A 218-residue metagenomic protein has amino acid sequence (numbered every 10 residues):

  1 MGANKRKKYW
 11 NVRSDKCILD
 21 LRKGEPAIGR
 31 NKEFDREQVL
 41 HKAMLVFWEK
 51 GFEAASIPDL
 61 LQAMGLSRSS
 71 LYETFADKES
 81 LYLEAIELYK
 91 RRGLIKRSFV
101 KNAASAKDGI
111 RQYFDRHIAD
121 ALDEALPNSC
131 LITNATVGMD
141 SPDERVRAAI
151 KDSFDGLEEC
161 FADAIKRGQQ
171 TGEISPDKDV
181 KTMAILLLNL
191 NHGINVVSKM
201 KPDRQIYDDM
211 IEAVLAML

Functional and structural regions predicted by a protein language model:
G2-P26, Y113-D120, D155-E159, D163-Q170 (+2 more regions): C-terminal peripheral helix-coil segments that are non-catalytic and often amphipathic
A27, Q38, K42, V46-S80 (+1 more regions): Helix-turn-helix
W48-E49, Q170, G193: The C-terminal cap of the DNA-recognition helix in HTH/winged-HTH DNA-binding domains, marking the helix-to-coil
E84, S98-N128, V180-L187: Hydrophobic alpha-helical connector segments
E87-G93: Short, basic, alpha-helical segments at the C-terminal edge of helix-turn-helix-like DNA-binding modules
A104, D108, E144-Q170, T182: Amphipathic alpha-helical packing segments from all-alpha helical-bundle domains
G109, E124-R145: Amphipathic alpha-helical segments used for helix-helix packing
N128, T133, P176-V197, A213-M217: Hydrophobic alpha-helical segments that form the core of small-molecule binding pockets and/or dimer interfaces
